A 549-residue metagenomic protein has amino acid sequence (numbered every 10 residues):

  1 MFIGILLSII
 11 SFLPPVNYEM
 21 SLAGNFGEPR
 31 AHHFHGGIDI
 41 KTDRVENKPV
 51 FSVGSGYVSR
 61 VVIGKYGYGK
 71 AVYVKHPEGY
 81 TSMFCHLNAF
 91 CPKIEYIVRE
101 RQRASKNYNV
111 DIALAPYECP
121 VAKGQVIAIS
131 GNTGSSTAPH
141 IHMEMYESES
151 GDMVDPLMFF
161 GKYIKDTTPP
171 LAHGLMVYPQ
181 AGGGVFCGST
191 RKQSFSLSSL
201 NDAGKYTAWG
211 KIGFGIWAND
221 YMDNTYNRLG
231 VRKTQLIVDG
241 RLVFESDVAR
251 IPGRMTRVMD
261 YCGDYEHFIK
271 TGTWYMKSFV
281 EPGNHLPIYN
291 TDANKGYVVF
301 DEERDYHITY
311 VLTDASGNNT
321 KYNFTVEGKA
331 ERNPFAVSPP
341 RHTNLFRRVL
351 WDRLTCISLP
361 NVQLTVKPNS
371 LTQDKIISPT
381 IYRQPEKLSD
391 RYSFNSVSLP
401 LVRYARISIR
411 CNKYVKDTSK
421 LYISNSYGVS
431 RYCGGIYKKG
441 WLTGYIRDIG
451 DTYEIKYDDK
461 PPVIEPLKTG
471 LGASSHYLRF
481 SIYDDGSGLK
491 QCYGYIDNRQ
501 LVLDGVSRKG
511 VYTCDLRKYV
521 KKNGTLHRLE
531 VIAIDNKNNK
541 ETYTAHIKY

Functional and structural regions predicted by a protein language model:
L6-S82, N88-F90, Y108-Y117, A122-K123 (+3 more regions): Surface-exposed, glycine-biased beta-strand/turn segments
F12, D352-I376: Predominantly extracellular/luminal regions of secreted and cell-surface proteins, especially disulfide-bonded
A122, K165, Y178-G183, C187-E331 (+3 more regions): Long, low-complexity serine/threonine/glycine- and acidic-rich segments characteristic of extracellular
M143-Y163, T325, Y437-K460: Short, structured interface segments
D152-V177, G184-F186, F244, G328-L350 (+2 more regions): Low-complexity, Pro/Ser/Thr- and charge-rich linker/hinge segments at domain boundaries
A208-G213, P400-R406, G472-L478: Short coil/turn motif common to extracellular beta-sandwich-like domains
S338-L354, S398-L399, N412-K490, Q500-L501: Proteolytic cleavage junctions
S378-Y422: Proteolytic processing hotspots in large secreted/extracellular or virion-associated proteins and select intracellular
